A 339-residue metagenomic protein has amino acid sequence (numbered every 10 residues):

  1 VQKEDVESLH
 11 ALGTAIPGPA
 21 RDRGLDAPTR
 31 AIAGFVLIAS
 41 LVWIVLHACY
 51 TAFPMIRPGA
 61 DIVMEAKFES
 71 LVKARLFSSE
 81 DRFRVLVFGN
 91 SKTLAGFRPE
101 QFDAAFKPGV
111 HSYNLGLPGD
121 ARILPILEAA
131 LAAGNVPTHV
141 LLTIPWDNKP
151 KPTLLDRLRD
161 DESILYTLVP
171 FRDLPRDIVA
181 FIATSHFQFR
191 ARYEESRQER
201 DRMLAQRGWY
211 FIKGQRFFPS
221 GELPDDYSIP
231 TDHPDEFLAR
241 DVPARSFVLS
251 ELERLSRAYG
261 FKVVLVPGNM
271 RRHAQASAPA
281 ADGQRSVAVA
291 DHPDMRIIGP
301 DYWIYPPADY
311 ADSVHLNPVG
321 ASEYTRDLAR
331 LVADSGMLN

Functional and structural regions predicted by a protein language model:
V1-R30: N-terminal Lys/Arg-rich, disordered targeting/topogenic segments
V42-H111, P118-R122, E128: Membrane/wall-proximal cationic-aromatic binding patches
R82-F83, P108-H111, V136-H139, R257-V264 (+1 more regions): Loop/turn elements at helix/coil->beta-strand transitions in domains of secreted/extracellular proteins
V87-G89, Y113-L117, D235-P243, M270-A276 (+1 more regions): Second-shell loop/turn segments in exported
F88, K92-L174: Membrane-embedded segments
L155-Y259: Secreted/periplasmic serine-hydrolase-like ester/acetyl group-modifying domain
S256-Y259, V264-I298: Substrate-gating cap/lid alpha-helix
A280-N339: C-terminal regions of proteins
